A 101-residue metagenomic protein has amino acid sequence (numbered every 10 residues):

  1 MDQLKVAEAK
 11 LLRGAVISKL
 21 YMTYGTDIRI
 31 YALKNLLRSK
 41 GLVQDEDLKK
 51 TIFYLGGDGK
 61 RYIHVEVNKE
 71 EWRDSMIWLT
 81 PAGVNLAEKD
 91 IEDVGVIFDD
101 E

Functional and structural regions predicted by a protein language model:
M1-D27: Short alpha-helical segments that sit at the start of domains
Q3, K69-E70: A short glycine/serine-rich beta->alpha loop
T26-S39: Short acidic, hydrophobic short linear motifs in intrinsically disordered regions
L42-D58, D74: Short amphipathic alpha-helical interaction segments
G56-K69: A short, conserved structural fragment
D74-E101: Short, amphipathic alpha-helical interaction segments positioned at domain boundaries
